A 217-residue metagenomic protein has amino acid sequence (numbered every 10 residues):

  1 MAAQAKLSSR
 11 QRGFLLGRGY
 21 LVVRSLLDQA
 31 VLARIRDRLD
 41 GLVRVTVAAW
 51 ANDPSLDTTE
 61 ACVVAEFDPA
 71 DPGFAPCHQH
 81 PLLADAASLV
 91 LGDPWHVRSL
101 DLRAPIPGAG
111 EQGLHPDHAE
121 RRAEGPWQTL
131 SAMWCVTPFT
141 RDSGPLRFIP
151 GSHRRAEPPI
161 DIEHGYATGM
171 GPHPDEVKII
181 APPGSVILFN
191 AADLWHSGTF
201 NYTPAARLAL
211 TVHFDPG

Functional and structural regions predicted by a protein language model:
M1-G17, R24-A123: Non-heme Fe(II)-dependent double-stranded beta-helix
L27-Q29, L102-P105, A119, F139 (+3 more regions): Short, solvent-exposed loop/turn segments at secondary-structure junctions
V45-W50, I162, D193-G217: Non-heme Fe(II)/2-oxoglutarate
E111, S131, L146, V186 (+1 more regions): Structural motif
G113-E120, W134, E163-H173: Active-site glycine-rich loop that binds ribose-phosphate moieties when present
D117-T129, E157, P174-D175, A181 (+1 more regions): A short beta-loop-beta micro-motif enriched in histidine and acidic residues
E124-R141, I180-P182, L188, V212-P216: Short, conserved beta-strand element in jelly-roll/cupin
F139-S197: Double-stranded beta-helix
